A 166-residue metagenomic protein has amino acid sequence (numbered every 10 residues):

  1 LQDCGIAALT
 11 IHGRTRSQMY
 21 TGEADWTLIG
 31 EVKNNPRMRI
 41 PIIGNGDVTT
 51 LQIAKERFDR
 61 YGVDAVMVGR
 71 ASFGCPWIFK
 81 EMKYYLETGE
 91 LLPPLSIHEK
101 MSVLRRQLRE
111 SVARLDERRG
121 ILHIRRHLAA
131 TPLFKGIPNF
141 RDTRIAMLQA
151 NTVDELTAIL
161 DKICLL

Functional and structural regions predicted by a protein language model:
L1-L166: Flavin-dependent oxidoreductase catalytic cores
